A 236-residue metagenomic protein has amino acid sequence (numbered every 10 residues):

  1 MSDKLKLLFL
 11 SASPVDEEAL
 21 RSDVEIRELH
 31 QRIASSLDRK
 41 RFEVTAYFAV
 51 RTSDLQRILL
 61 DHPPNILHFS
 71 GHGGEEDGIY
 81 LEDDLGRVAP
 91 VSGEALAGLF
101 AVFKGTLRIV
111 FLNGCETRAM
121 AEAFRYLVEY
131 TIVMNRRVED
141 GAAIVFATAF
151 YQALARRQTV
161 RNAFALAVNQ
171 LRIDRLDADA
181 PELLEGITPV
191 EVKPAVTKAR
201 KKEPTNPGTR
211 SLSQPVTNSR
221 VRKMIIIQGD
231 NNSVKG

Functional and structural regions predicted by a protein language model:
M1-G93, L112: A domain-level signal for caspase-like cysteine endopeptidase catalytic cores and their zymogen-processing architecture
S2, R57, A89-F103, R157-D230 (+1 more regions): Caspase-like cysteine protease fold
H30, A97, A147-Y151: Predominant activation on well-ordered alpha-helical scaffold segments within soluble catalytic domains
D38, F42-T45, G105-E203: Active-site-proximal C-terminal subdomain of hydrolase catalytic domains
T52, I66, A101, M120-A121: Cytosolic/nucleoplasmic/matrix-facing N-terminal domains/tails of membrane-anchored or organelle-targeted proteins
L60-D61, A101-V102, R125-Y126: Solvent-exposed polar/charged
F69-G71, A155, I227: Short glycine/serine/threonine-biased micro-segments
